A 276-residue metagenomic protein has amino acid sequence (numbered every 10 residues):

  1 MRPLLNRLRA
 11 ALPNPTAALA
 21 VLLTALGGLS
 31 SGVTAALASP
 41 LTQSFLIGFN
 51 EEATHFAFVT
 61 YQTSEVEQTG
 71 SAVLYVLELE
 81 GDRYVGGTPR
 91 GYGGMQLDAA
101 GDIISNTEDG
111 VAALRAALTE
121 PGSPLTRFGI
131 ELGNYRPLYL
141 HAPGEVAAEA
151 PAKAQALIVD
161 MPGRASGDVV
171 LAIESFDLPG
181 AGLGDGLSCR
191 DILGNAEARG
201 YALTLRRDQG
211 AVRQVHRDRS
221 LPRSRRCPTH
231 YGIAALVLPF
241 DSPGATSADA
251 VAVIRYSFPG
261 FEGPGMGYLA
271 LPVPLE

Functional and structural regions predicted by a protein language model:
R2-L22: Bacterial N-terminal signal peptides that target proteins for export
L19, S31, A156-L157: Residue-level marker of intrinsically disordered, low-complexity segments enriched for small/polar residues
L22-A35: C-terminal segment of classical bacterial N-terminal signal peptides
A36-E276: Exposed acidic/polar residues on beta-strands and adjacent loops within beta-sheet cores, strongest in beta-propeller
